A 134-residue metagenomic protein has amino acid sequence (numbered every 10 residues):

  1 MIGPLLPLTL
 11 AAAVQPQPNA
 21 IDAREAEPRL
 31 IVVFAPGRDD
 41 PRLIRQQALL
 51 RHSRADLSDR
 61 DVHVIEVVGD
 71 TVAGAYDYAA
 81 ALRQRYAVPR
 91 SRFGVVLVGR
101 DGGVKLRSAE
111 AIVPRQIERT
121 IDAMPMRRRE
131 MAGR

Functional and structural regions predicted by a protein language model:
I2-R134: Non-catalytic interaction/Regulatory regions outside core domains
